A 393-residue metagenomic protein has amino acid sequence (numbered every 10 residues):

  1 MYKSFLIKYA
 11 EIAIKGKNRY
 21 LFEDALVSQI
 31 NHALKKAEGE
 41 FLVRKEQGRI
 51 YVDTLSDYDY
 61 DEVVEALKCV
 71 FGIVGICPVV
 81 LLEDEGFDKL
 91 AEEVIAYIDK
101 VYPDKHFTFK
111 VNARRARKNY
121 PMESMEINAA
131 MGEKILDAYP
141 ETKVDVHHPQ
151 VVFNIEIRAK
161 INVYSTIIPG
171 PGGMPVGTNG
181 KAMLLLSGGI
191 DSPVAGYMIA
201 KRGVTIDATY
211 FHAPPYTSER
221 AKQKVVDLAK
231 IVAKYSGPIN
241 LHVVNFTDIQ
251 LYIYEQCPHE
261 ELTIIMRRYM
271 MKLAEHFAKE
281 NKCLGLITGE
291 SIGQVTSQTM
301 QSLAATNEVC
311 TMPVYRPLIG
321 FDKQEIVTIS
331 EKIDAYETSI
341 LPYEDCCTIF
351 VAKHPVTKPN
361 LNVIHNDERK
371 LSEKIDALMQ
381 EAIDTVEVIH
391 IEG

Functional and structural regions predicted by a protein language model:
M1-M183, P193-N240, E308, V356-L361 (+1 more regions): RNA-binding accessory domains that recognize and position tRNA/RNA substrates
E133-I135, G172-N179, Q250-L251, Q256-I333 (+1 more regions): Active-site adenylate/phosphate-handling loop in enzymes that bind or generate adenylated species
L184, A208-Y210, V243, T288 (+1 more regions): Structural beta-sheet core signal
G189: Conserved G/P- and acidic residue-centered "switch" motifs that form tight phosphate/ATP-binding loops in soluble
A229-E255, D345-C346: A conserved beta-strand->alpha-helix junction
D334-P342: A short alpha-helix-loop-beta-strand transition element characteristic of N-terminal alpha/beta dinucleotide-binding
L341-G393: The feature marks non-catalytic terminal segments
